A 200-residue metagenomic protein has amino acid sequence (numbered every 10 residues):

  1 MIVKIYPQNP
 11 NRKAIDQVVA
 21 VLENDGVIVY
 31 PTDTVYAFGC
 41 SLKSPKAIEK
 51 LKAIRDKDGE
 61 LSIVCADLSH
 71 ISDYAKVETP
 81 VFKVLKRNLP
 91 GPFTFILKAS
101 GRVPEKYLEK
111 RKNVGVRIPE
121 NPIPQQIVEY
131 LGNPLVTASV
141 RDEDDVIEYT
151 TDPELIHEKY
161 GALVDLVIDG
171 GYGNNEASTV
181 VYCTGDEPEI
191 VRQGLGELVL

Functional and structural regions predicted by a protein language model:
M1-L200: Active-site-adjacent structural elements in enzyme catalytic cores
